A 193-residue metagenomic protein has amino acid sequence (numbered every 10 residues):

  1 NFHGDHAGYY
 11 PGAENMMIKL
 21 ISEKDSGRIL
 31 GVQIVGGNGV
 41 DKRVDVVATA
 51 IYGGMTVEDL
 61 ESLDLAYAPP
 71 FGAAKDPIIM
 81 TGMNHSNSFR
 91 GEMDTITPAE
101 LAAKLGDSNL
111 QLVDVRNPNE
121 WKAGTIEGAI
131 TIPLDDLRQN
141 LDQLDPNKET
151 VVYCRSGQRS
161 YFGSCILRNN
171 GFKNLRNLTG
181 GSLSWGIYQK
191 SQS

Functional and structural regions predicted by a protein language model:
N1-F2, R116-P118: Histidine- and/or cysteine-centered catalytic micro-motif in compact active-site loops
N1-G91: Flexible, glycine-rich terminal cap/loop adjacent to redox cofactors in electron-transfer oxidoreductases
I29-G31, L112, T131: Short hydrophobic-acidic sequence motifs that mark active-site Asp/Glu residues
E58-L110, N117-V151, R155-S193: Rhodanese-like catalytic fold shared by cysteine-dependent sulfurtransferases and DSP/PTP-type phosphatases
